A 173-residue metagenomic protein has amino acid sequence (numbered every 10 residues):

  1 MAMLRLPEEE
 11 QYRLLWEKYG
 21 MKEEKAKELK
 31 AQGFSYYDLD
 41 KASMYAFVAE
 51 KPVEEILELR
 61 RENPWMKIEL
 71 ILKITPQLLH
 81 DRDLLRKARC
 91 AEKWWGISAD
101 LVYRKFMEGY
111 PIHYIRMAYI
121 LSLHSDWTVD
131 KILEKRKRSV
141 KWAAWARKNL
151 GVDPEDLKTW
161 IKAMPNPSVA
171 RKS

Functional and structural regions predicted by a protein language model:
M1-S173: General marker for long, soluble alpha-helical cores
